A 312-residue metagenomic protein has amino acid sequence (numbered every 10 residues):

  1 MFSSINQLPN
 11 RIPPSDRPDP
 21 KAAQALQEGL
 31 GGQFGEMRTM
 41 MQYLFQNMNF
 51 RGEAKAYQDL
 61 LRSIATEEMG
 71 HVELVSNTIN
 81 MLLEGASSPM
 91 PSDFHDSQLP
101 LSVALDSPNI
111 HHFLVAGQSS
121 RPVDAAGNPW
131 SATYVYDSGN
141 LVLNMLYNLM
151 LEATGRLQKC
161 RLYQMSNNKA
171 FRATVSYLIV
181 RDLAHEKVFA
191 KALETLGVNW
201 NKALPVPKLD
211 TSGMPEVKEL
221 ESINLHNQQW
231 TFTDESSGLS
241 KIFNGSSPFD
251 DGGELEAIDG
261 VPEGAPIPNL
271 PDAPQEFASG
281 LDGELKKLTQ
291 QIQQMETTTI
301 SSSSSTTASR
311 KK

Functional and structural regions predicted by a protein language model:
M1-K312: Non-heme di-metal
